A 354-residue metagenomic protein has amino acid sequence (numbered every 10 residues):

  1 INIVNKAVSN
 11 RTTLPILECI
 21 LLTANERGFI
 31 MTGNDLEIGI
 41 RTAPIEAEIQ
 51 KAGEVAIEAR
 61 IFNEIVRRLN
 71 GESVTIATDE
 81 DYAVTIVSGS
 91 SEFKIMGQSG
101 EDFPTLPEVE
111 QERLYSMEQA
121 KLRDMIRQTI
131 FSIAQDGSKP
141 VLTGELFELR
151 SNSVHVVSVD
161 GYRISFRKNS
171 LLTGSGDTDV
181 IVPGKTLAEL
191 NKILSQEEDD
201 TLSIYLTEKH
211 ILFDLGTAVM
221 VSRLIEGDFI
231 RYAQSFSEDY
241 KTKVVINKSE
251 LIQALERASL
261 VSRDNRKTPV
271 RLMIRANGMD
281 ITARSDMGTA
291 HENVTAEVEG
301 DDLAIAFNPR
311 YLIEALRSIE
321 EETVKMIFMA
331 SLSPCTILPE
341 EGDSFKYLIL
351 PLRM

Functional and structural regions predicted by a protein language model:
I1-M354: Structural preference for solvent-exposed beta-strand-turn elements and adjacent flexible terminal/loop segments within
